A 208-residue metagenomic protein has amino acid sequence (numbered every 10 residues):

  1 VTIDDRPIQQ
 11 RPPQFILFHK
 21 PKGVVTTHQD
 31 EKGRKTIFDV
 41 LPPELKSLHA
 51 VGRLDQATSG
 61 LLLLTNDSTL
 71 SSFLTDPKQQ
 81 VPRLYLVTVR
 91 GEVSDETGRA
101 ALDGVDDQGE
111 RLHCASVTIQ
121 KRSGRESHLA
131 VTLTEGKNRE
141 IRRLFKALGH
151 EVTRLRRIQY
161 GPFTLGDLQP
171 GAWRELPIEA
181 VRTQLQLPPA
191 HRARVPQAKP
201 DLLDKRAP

Functional and structural regions predicted by a protein language model:
V1-P208: Basic, flexible Lys/Arg- and Gly-enriched helix-loop patches that mediate nucleic-acid binding at interfaces with rRNA
